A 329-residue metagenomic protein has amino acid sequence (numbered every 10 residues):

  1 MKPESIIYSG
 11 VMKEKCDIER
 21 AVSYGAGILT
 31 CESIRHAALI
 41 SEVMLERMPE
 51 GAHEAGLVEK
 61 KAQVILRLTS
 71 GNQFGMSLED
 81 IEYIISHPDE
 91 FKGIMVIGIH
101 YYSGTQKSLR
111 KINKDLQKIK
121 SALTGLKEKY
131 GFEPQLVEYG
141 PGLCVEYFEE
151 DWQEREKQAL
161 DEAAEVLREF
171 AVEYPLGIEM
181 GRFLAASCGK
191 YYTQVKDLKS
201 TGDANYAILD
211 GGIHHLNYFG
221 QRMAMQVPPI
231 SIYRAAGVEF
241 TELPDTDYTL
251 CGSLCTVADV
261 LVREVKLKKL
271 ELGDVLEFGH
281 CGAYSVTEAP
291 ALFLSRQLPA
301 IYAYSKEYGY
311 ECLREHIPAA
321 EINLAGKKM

Functional and structural regions predicted by a protein language model:
M1-L136: Active-site-proximal beta-alpha core segment in soluble small-molecule metabolic enzymes
E14, A37-A38, N72, V145 (+4 more regions): Glycine-rich nucleotide phosphate-binding loop and flanking beta-alpha elements of Rossmann-like dinucleotide-binding
A21, L66, I99, Y139 (+3 more regions): Conserved, mostly hydrophobic/aromatic
A62, E133-Q135, P141, Y174 (+1 more regions): The start of beta-strands in P-loop NTPase/AAA+ ATPase cores
Y102-T105, V137-C144, M180-F183: Glycine-rich beta-strand-to-loop/alpha-helix junction loops that act as flexible
L109-D115, E146-L160, A186-D197, R263-K266: Short glycine/threonine-rich loop-to-helix capping motif typified by GTGT followed within a few residues by an Asp-Pro
F132-P134, E154, Q158-A171, V262-E277 (+1 more regions): Acidic/histidine-enriched ion/cofactor-binding microenvironments in catalytic or ligand-binding pockets
P175-M329: Charged (often Lys/Glu-rich) extended helix/loop segments that serve as interaction or gating elements
